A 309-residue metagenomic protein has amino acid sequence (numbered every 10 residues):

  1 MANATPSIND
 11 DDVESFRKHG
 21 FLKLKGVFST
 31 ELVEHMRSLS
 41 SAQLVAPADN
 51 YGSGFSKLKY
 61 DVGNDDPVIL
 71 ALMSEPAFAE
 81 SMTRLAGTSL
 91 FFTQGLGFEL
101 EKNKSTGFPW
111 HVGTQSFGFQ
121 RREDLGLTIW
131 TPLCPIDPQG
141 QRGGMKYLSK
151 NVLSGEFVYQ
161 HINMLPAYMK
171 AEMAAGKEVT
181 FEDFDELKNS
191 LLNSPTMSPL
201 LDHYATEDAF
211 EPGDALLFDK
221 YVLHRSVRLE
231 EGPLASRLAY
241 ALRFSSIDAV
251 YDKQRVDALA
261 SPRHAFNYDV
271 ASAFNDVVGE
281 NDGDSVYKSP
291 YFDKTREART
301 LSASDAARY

Functional and structural regions predicted by a protein language model:
M1-H19, K25-R121, R255, A265-A273: Non-heme Fe(II)-dependent double-stranded beta-helix
F28-T30, F98-L100, Q115, I136-P138 (+3 more regions): Short, solvent-exposed loop/turn segments at secondary-structure junctions
A46, P212-L217, Y221-Y309: Non-heme Fe(II)/2-oxoglutarate
F78, G113-G126, H203, F210 (+1 more regions): A short beta-loop-beta micro-motif enriched in histidine and acidic residues
W110-T114, L191-L201, R255-L259: Short, surface-exposed loop/helix-turn segments at secondary-structure junctions that function as lids/hinges flanking
V112-T114, T131-P135, Y147-S149: Short, structured patches in soluble enzyme cores that scaffold and shape functional sites
G118-Q139, A209-P212, L217, R243-I247: Short, conserved beta-strand element in jelly-roll/cupin
P138-L223: Double-stranded beta-helix
